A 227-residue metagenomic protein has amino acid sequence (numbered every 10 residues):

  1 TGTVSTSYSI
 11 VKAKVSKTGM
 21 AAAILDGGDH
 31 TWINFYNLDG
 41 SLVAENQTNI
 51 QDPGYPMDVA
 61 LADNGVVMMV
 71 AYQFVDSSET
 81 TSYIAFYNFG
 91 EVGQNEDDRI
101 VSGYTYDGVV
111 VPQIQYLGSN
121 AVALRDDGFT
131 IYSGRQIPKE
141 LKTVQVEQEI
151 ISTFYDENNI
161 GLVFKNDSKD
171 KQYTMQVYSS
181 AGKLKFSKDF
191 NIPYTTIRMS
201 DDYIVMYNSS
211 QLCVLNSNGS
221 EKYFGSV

Functional and structural regions predicted by a protein language model:
T1, A13, K17-G27, I33 (+5 more regions): Short beta-strand elements that form the blades of beta-propeller/WD-repeat-like and other beta-sheet-rich scaffold
T1-S5, W32-N49, E79-T105, R125-V146 (+2 more regions): Surface-exposed loop/turn elements that mediate protein-protein interactions on large endomembrane-trafficking
S5-S9, A23-L25, T31-W32, V43-A44 (+3 more regions): Alpha-solenoid helical-repeat scaffolds
S7-K17, Q51-A62, I100-S119, Q145-N158 (+2 more regions): Repeated scaffold domains used in trafficking and secretory/extracellular systems, primarily beta-propellers
Y55-D76, T80-E91, V111-P112, E147-G182: N-terminal non-globular leader segments, chiefly Sec-dependent signal peptides
